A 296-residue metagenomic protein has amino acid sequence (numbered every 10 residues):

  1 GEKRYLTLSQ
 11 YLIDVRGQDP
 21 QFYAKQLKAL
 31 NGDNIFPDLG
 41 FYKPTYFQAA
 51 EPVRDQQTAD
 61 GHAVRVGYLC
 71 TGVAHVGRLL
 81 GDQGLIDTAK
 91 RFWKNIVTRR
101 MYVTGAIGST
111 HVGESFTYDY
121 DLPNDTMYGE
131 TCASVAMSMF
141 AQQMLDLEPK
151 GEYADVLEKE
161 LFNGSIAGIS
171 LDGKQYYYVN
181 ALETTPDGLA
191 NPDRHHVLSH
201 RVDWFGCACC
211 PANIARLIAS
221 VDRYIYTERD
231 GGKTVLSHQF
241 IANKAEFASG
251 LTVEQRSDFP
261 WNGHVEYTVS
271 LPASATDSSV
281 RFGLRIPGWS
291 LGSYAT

Functional and structural regions predicted by a protein language model:
G1-T296: Glycan-recognition and catalytic cores of secretory/periplasmic carbohydrate-active enzymes
